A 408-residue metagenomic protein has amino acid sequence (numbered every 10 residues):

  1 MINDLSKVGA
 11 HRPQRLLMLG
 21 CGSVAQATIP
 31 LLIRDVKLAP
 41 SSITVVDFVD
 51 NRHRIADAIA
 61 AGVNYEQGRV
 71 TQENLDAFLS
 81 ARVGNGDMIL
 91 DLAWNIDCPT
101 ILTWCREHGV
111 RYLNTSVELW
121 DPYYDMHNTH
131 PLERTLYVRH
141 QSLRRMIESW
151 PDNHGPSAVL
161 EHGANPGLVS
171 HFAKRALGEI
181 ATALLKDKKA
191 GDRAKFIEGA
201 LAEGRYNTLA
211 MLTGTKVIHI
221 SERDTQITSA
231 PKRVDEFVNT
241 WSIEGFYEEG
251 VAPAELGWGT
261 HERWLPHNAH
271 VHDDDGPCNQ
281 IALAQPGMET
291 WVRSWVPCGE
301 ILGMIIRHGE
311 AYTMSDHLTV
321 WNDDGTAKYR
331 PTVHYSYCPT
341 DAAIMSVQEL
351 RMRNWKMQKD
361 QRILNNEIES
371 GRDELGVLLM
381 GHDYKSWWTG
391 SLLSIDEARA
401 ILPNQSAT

Functional and structural regions predicted by a protein language model:
M1-Q14: A short, basic/flexible loop-to-alpha-helix module at the beginning of a structural domain
L17-G22: Conserved N-terminal Rossmann-fold NAD(P)-binding element of oxidoreductases
V24-A27: Hydrophobic/small residue at the entry helix of a nucleotide-binding pocket
K37-D57: NAD(P)-binding Rossmann-fold cofactor-contacting core
I59-E73: Rossmann-fold cofactor-recognition segment
I96-V110, T115-G155: Rossmann-fold NAD(P)-binding glycine/threonine-rich loop
H130-M211: Adenosine-phosphate binding glycine-rich loop
E179-T408: C-terminal catalytic/substrate-binding lobe primarily of soluble NAD(P)-dependent oxidoreductases
